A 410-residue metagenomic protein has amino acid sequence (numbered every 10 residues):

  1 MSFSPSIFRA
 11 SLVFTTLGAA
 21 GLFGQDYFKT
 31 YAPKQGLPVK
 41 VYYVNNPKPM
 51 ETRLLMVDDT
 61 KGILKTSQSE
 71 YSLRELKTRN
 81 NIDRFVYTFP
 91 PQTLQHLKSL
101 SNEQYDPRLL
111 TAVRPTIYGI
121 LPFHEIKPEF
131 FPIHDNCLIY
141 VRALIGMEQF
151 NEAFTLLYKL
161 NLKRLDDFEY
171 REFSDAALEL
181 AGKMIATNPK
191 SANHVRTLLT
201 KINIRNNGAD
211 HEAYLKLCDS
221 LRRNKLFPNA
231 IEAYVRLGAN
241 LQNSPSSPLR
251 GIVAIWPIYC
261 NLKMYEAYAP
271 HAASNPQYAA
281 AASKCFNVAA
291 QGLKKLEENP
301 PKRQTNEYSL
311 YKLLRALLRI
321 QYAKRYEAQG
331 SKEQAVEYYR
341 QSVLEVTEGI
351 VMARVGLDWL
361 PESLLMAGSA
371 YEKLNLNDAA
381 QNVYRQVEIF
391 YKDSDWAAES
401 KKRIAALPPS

Functional and structural regions predicted by a protein language model:
G24-N193, R223, P301-T305, A353-R354: Compositionally biased alpha-helical segments
E70-E75, Y118-D135, L160-A176, N188-K190 (+8 more regions): Short solvent-exposed coil/turn linkers within tandem alpha-helical repeat scaffolds
Q92, C137, S174-A177, Y214 (+6 more regions): TPR repeat positional signature
Q95, Y140, A177-L180, L217 (+6 more regions): Structural register within alpha-helical repeat arrays
E298-L360: Alpha-helical adaptor scaffolds
